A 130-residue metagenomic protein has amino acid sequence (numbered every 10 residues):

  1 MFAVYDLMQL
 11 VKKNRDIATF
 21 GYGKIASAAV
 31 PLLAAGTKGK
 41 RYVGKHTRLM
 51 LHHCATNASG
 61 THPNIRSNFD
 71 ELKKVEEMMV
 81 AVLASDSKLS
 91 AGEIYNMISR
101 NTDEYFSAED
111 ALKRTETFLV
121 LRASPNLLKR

Functional and structural regions predicted by a protein language model:
M1-F2, V30-L32, T61-H62, E109: Short, well-ordered secondary-structure micro-motifs
A3-V4, M8-T56, E104: Glycine-rich beta-to-alpha active-site loop
N57-K129: Charged, glycine-interspersed solvent-exposed loop segments at helix/strand-loop junctions that cap or gate access
